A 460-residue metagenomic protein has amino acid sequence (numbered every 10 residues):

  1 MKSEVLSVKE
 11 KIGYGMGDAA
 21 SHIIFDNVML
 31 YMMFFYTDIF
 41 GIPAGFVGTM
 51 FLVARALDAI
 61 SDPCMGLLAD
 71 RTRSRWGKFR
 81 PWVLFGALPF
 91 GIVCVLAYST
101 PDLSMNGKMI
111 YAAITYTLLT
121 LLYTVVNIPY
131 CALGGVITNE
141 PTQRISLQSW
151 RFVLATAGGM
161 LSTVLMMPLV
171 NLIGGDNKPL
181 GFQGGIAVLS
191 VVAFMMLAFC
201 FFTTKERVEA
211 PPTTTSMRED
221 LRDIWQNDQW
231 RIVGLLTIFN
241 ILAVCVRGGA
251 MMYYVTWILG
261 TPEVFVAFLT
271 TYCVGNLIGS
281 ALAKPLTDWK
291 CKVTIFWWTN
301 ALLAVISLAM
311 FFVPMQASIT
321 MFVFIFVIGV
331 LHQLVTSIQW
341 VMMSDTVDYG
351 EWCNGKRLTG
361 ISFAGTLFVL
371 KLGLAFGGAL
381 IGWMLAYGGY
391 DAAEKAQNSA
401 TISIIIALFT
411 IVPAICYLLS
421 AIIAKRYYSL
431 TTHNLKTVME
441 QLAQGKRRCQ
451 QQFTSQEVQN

Functional and structural regions predicted by a protein language model:
M1-N460: Membrane-embedded alpha-helical bundles of multi-pass transporters/translocases, especially carrier/permease families
